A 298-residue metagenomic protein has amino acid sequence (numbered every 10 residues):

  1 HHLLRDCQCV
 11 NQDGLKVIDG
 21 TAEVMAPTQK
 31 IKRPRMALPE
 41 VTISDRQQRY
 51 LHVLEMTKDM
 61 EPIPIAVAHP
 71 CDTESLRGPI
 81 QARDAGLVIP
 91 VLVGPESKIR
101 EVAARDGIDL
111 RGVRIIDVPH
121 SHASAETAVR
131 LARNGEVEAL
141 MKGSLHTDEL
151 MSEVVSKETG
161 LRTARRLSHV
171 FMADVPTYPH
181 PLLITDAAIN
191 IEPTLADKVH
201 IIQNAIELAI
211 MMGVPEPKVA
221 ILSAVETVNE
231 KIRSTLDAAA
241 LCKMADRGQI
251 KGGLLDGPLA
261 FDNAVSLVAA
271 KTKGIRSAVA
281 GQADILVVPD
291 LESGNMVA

Functional and structural regions predicted by a protein language model:
H2-D45: HotDog/MaoC-like acyl-thioester-processing domains
I43-V91, P95-A298: Anion-binding alpha/beta catalytic cores of soluble intermediary-metabolism enzymes, centered on
